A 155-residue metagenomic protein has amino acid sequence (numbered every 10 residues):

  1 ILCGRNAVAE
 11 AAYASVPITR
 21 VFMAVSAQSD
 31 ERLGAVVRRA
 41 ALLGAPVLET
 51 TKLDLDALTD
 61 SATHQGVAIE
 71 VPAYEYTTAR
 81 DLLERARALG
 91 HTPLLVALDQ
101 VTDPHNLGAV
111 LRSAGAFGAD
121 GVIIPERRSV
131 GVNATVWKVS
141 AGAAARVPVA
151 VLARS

Functional and structural regions predicted by a protein language model:
I1-R85: N-terminal positively charged helical leader segments and presequences
Y13, P17, Q28, R32-A35 (+2 more regions): RNA substrate-binding interface of SAM-dependent RNA methyltransferases
